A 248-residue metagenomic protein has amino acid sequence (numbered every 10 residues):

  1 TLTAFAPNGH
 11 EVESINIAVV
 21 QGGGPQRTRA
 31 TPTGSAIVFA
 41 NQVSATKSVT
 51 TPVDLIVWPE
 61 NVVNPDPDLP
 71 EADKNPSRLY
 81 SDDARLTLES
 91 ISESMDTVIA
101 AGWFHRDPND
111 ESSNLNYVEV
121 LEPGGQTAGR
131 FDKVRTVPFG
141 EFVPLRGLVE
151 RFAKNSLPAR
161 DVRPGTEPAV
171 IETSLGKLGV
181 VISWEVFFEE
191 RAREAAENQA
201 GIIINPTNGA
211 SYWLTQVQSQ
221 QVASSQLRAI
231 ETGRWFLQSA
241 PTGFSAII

Functional and structural regions predicted by a protein language model:
T1-I248: Enzyme catalytic cores with a strong preference for nitrogen-chemistry domains
